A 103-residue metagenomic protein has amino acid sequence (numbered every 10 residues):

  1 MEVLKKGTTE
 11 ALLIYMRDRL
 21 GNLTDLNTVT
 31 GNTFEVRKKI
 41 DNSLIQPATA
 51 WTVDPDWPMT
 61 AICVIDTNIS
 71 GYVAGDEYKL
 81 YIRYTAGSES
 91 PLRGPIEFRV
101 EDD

Functional and structural regions predicted by a protein language model:
M1-D103: Contiguous segments within soluble domain cores/interaction surfaces
